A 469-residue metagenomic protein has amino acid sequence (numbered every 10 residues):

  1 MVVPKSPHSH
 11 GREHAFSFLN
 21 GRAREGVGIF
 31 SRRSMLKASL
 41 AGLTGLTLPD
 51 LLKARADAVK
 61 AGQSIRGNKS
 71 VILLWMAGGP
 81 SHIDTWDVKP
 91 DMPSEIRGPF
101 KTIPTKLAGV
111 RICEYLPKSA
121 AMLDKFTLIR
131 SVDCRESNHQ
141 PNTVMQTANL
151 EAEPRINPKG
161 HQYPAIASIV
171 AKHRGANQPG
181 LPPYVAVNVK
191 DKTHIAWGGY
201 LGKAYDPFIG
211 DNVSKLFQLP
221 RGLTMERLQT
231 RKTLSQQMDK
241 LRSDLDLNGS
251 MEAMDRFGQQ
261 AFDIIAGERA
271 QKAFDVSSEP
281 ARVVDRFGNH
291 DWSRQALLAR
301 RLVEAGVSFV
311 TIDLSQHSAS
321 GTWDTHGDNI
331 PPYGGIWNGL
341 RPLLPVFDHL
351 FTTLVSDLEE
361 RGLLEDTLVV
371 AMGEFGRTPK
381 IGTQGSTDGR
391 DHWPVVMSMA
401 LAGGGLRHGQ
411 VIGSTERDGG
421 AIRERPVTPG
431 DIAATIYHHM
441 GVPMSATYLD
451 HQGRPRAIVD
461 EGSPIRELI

Functional and structural regions predicted by a protein language model:
M1-I469: Ligand-binding pockets and gating/stacking loops
